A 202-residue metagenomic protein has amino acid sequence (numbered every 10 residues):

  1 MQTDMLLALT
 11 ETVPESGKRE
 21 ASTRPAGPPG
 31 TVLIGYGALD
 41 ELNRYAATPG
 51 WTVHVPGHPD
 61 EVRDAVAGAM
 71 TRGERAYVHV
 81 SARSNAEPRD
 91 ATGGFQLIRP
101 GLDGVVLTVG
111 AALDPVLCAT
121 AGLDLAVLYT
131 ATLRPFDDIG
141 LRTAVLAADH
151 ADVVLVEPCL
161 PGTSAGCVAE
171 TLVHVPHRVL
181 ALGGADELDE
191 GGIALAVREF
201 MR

Functional and structural regions predicted by a protein language model:
M1-E74, S84, G191-R202: Thiamine diphosphate
Q2, S81-R202: Thiamine diphosphate
L7, L33-G35, V53-G57, Y77-V80 (+3 more regions): General beta-strand structural signal in soluble alpha/beta enzymes
G30-V32, R75-Y77, D103, D152: Residue-level preference for the first positions of well-ordered beta-strands
W51-T52, E74-A76, G93, L102-G104: Structural beta-strand/beta-sheet cores of well-ordered domains, especially the beta-sheet scaffolds that support
